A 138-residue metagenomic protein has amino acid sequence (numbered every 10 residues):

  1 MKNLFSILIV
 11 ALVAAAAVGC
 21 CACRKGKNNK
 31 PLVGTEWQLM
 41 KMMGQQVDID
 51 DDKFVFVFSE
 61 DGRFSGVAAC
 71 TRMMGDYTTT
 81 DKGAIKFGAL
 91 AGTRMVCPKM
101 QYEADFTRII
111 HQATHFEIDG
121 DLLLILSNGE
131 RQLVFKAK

Functional and structural regions predicted by a protein language model:
L4-I9, V18-K138: Lipid interaction determinants
